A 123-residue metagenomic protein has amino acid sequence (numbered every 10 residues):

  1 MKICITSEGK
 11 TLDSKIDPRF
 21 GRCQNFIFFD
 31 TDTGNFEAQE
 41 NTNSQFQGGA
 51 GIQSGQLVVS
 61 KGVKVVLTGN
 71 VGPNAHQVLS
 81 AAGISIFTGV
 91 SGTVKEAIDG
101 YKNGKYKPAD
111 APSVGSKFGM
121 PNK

Functional and structural regions predicted by a protein language model:
M1-G49, Q53, S60-K61, S80-A82 (+1 more regions): Non-catalytic interface/targeting segments
K64: Short acidic/polar active-site loop segments enriched in Thr and Asp
L67-T68, I86: Conserved SAM-binding loop
